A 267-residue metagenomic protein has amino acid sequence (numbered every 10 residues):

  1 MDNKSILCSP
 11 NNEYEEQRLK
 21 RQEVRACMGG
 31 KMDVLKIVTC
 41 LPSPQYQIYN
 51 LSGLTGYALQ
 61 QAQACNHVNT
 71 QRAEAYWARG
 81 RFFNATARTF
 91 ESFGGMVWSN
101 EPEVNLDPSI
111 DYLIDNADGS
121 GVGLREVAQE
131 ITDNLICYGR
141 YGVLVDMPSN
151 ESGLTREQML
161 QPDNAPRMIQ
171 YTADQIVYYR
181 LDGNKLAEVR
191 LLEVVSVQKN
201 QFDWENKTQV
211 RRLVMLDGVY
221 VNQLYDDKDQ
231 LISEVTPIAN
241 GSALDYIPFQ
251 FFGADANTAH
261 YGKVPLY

Functional and structural regions predicted by a protein language model:
M1-R167: Extended, helix-rich architectural segments
M147-Y267: Structured, contiguous alpha/beta core segments that scaffold functional sites
